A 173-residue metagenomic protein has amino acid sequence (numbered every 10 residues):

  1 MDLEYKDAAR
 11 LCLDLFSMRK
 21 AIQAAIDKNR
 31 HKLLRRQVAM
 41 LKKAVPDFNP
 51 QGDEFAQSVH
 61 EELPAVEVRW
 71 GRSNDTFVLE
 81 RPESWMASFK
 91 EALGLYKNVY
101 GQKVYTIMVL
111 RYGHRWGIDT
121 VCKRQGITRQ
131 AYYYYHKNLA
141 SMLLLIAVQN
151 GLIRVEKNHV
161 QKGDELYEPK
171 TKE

Functional and structural regions predicted by a protein language model:
M1-K97, V148-E173: N-terminal interaction/assembly modules
F89, I107-M108, L139: Hydrophobic beta-strand residues in large extracellular and virion-surface proteins
G94, V109-G113, L144: Short, locally clustered residues in the helix-turn-helix/winged-helix DNA-binding domain
Y96-Y100, A131: Short coil/turn residues that cap or connect secondary-structure elements
V99-W116: Short amphipathic alpha helix immediately N-terminal
H114-A131: Helix-turn-helix DNA-binding module
Y132-N150: DNA major-groove recognition helices of helix-turn-helix
